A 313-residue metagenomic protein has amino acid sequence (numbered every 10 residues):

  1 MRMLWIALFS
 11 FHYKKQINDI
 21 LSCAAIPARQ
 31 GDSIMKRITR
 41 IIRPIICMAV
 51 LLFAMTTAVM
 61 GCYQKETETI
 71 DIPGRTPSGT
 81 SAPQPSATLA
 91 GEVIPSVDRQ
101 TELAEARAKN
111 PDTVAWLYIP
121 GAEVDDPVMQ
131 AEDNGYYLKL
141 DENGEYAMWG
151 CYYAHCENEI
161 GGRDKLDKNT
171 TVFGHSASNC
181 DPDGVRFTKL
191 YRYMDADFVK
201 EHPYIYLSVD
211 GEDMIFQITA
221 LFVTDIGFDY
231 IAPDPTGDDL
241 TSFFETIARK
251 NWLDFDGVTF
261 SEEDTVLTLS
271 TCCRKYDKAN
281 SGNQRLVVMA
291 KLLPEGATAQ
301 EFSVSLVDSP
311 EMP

Functional and structural regions predicted by a protein language model:
M1-T88: Gram-positive cell-envelope targeting signals
A58-P313: Solvent-exposed, non-transmembrane regions of membrane-associated and secreted proteins
